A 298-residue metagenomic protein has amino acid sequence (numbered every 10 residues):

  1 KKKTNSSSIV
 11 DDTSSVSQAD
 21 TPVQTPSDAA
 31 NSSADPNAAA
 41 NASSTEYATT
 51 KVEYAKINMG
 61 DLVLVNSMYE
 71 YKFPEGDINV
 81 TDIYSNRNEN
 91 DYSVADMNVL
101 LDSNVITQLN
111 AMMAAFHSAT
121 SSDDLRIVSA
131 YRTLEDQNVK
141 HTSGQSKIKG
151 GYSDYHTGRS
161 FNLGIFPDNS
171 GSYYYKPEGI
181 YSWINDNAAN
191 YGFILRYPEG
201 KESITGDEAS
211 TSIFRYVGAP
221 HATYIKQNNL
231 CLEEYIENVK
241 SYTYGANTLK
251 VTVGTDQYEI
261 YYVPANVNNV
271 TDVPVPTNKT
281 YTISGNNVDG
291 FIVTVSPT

Functional and structural regions predicted by a protein language model:
K1-A130, L134-T298: Extracytoplasmic cell-surface/polysaccharide-interacting catalytic and binding patches
